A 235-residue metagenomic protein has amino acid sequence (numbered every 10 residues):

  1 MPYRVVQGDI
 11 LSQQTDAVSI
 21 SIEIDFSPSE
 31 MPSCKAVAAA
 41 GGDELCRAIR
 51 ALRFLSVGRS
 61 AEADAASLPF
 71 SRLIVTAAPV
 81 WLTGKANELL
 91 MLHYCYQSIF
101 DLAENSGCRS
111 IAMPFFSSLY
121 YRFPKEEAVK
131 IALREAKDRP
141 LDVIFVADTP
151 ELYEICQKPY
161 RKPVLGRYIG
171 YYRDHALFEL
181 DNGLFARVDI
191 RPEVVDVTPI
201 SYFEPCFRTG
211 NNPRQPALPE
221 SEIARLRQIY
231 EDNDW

Functional and structural regions predicted by a protein language model:
M1-S106: Glycine-/small-residue-enriched capping loops at alpha/beta junctions
L11, A66, P79, T149-E151 (+2 more regions): Short, solvent-exposed coil/turn elements at secondary-structure transition points
Q14-A17, E154-Q157, H175-F178: Short, solvent-exposed polar/charged micro-motifs at secondary-structure junctions
V18, L73, A112, F185-R187: Short hydrophobic-acidic sequence motifs that mark active-site Asp/Glu residues
V80-L165: Phosphate/ribose-phosphate-bearing ligand recognition and processing surfaces, centered on ADP-ribose/NAD(+/P+) systems
G166-G170: Structural detector for short beta-strands of small beta-barrel domains
R173-N212: Acidic, low-complexity, intrinsically disordered interaction modules
T198-W235: Mixed-charge, Lys/Arg-enriched low-complexity segments
